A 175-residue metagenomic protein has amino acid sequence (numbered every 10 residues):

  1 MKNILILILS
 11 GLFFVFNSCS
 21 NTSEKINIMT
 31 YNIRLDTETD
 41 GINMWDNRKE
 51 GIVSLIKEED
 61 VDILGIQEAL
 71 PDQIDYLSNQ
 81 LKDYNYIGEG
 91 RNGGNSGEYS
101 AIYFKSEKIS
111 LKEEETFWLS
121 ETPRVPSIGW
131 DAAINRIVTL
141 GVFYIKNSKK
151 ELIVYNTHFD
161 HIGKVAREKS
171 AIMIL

Functional and structural regions predicted by a protein language model:
K2-I8: Sec-dependent signal peptide recognition, specifically the positively charged N-region followed immediately by
L5, F16-Q80, R91-G97, I172: N-terminal, active-site-proximal structural segment of metallo-dependent hydrolase catalytic domains
G11-L12: Repetitive helical segments and hydrophobic/amphipathic motifs
T30-E50, F117-A133, D160: Acidic/histidine-rich helix-loop elements that form or flank divalent-metal/phosphate-binding sites at the catalytic
I63-Y155, F159: Structured beta-strand-rich core segments of catalytic domains in phosphoester-bond hydrolases
K164-L175: A long, amphipathic alpha-helix that forms part of the scaffold/cap immediately adjacent to metal-dependent active
